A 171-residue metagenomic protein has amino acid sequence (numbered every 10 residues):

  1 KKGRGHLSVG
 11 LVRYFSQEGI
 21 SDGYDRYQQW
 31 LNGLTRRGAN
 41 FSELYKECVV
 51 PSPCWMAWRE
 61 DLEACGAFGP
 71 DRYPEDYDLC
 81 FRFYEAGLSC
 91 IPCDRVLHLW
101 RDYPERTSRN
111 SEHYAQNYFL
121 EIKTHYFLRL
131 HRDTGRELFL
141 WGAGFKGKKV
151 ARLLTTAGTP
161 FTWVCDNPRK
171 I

Functional and structural regions predicted by a protein language model:
K1-Y24: Conserved donor NDP-sugar-binding/catalytic core segment of glycosyltransferases
V9-L11, Y77, C90-L97: Catalytic beta-strand/loop signature of glycosyltransferases that borders the donor
L11, R26-E47: Short, flexible, basic/aromatic active-site loop/helix in glycosyltransferases
P51-C65: Conserved nucleotide-sugar donor-binding and metal-coordinating catalytic region shared by glycosyltransferases
Y73-L79: Acidic donor-binding loop at a coil-to-helix junction in glycosyltransferase catalytic cores that engages
F83-Y84: Hydrophobic residues within well-ordered alpha-helices
R95-V96, W100-Y103, S108-G135: Catalytic core of nucleotide-sugar-dependent glycosyltransferases
H131-I171: A solvent-exposed beta-alpha-beta segment
